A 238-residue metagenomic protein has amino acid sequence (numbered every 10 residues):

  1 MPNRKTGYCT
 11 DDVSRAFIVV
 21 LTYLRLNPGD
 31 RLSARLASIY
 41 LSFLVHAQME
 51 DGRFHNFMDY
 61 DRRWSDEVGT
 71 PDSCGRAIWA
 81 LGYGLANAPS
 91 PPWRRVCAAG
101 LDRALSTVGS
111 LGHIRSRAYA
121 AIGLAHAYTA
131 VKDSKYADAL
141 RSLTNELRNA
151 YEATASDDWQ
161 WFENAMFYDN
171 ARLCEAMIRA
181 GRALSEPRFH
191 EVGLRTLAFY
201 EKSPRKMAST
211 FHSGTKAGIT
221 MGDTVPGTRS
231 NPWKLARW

Functional and structural regions predicted by a protein language model:
M1-W238: Glycan-recognition and catalytic cores of secretory/periplasmic carbohydrate-active enzymes
